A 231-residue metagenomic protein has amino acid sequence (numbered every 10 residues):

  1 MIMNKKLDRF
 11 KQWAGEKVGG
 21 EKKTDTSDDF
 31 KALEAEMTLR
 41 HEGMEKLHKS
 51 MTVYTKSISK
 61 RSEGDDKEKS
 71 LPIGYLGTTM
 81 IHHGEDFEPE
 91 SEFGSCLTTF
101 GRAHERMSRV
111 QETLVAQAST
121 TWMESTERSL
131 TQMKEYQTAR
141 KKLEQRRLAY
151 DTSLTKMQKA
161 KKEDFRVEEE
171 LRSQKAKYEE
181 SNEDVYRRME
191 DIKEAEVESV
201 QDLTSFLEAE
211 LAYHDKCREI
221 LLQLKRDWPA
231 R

Functional and structural regions predicted by a protein language model:
M1-R140, E144, D151-L154, R166 (+4 more regions): Short, low-to-moderate order helix/coil transition modules at the start of elongated helical scaffolds
T155-K159: Short E/K-rich amphipathic alpha-helical oligomerization segments
R172-E183: K/E-rich alpha-helical interaction surfaces of small helical-bundle regulatory domains
